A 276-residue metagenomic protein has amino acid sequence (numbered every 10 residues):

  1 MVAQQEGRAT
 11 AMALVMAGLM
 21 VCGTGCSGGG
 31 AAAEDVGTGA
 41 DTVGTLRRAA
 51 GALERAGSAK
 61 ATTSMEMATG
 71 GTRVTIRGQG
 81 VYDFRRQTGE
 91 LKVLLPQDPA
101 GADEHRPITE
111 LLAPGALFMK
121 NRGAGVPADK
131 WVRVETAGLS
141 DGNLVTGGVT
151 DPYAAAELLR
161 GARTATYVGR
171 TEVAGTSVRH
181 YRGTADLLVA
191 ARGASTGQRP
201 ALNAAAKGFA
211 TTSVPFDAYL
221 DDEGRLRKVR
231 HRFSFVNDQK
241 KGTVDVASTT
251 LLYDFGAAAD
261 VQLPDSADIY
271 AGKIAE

Functional and structural regions predicted by a protein language model:
V2-R8, G23-E276: Subset-of-secretome marker
A13-T24: Bacterial N-terminal signal peptides
